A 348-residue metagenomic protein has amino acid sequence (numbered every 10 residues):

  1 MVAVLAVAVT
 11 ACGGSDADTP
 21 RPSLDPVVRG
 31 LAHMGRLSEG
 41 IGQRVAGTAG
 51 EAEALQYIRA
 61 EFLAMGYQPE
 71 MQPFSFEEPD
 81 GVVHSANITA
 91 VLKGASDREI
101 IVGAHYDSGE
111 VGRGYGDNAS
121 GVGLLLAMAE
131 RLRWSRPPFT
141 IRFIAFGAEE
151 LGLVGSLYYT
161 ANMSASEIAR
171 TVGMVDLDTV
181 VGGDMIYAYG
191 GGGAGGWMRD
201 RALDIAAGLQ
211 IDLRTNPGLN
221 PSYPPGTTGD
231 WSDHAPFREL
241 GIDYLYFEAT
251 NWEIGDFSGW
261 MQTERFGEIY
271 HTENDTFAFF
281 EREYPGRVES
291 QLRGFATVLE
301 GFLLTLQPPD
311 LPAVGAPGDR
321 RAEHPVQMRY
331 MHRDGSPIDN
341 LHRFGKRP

Functional and structural regions predicted by a protein language model:
M1-T10: Bacterial N-terminal signal peptides
C12-E53, V91-S96, P312, A316-P317 (+1 more regions): N-terminal hydrophobic or amphipathic helices/low-complexity stretches enriched in small/hydrophobic/Pro/Gly
T19-P26, E39-A52, F76-P79, S108-N118 (+5 more regions): Second-shell loop/turn segments in exported
R29-R36, A49, E53-P69, S120-A127 (+7 more regions): Extracytoplasmic/secreted proteins, especially bacterial periplasmic and envelope-associated proteins
G35-K93: A non-catalytic alpha/beta surface segment that caps or lines the substrate-entry region of metallo-dependent hydrolase
R36, E70-M71, T89-V91, E99-G103 (+5 more regions): Structural recognition of the beta-strand scaffold that forms the well-ordered cores of secreted hydrolase catalytic
H84, G109-R201, I205: Acidic/histidine-rich catalytic neighborhood of metal-dependent amide-processing enzymes
I186-G345: Active-site-adjacent substrate-binding region of metalloamidase/peptidase-like peptide-processing proteins
